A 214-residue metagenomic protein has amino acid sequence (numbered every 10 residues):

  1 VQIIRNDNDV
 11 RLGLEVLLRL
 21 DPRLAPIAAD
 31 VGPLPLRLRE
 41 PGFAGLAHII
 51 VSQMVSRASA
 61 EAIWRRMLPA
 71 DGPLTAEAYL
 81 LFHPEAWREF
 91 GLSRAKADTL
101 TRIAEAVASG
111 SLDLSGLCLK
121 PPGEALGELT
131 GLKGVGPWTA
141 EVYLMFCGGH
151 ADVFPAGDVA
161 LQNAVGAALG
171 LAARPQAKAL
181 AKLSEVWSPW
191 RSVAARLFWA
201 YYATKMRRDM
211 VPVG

Functional and structural regions predicted by a protein language model:
V1-L34, D98, P122-G123, P137-G214: C-terminal accessory module of base-excision DNA glycosylases/AP lyases that mediates lesion recognition and DNA
I4, R23, I27, V55-K133: Alpha-helical ds-nucleic-acid-binding substructure associated with the helix-hairpin-helix region of base-excision DNA
P41-G42: Short, contiguous, helix-prone interaction/anchoring segments in small proteins
A47: Phosphate-handling catalytic interfaces
